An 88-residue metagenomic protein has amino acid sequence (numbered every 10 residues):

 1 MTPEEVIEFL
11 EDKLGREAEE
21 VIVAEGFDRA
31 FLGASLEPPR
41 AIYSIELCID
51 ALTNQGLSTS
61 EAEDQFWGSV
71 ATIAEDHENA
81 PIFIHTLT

Functional and structural regions predicted by a protein language model:
M1-T88: C-terminal alpha-helical interaction appendages
